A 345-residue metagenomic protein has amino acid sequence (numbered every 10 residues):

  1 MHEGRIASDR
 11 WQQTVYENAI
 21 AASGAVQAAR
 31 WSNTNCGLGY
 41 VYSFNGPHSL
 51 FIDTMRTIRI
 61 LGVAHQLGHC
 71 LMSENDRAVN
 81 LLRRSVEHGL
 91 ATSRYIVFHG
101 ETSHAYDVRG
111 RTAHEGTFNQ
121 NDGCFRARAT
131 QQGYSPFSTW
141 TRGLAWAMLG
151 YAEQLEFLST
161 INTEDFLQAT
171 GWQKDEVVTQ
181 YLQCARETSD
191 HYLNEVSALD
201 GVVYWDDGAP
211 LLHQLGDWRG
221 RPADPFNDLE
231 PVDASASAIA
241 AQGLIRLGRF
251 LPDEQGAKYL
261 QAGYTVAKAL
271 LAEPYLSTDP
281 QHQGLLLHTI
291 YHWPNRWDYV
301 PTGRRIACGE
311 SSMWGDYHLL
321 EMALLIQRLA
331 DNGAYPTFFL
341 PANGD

Functional and structural regions predicted by a protein language model:
M1-D345: Glycan-recognition and catalytic cores of secretory/periplasmic carbohydrate-active enzymes
